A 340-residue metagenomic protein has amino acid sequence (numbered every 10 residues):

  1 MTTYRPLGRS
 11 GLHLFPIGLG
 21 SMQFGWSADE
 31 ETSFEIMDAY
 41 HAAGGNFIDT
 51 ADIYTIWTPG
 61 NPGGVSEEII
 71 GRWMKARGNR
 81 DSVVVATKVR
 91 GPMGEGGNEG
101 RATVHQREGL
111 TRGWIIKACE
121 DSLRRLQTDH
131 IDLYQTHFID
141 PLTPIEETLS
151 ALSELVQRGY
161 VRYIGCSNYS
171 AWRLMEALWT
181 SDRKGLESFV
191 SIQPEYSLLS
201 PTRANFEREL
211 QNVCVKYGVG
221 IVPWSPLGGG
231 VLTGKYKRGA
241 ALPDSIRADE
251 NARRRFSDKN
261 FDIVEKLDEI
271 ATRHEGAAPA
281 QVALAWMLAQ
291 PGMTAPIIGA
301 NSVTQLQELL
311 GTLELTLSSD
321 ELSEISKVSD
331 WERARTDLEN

Functional and structural regions predicted by a protein language model:
M1-V84, Q157: N-terminal binding-site loop/beta-alpha segment at the start of enzyme catalytic domains that lines or forms
G8-F24, A86-Q106, H130, Q135: N-terminal small/glycine-rich loop or linker at the start of catalytic domains across soluble metabolic enzymes
S21-E31, R101-I116, L142-T143: Active-site mouth loops of central-metabolism enzymes
A28-H41, G109-L126, L174-W179: Short, acidic/polar
A43, R125-L126, G159, Y217: Structural motif
F47-A51, V84-K88, H130-Q135, G165-C166 (+2 more regions): Short beta-strand segments at enzyme active-site cores
I56, I139, T143-K327: Beta/alpha (TIM)-barrel catalytic core signal, keyed to glycine-rich beta->alpha loops juxtaposed to Asp/Glu that bind
L123-T143: Active-site groove signature of glycoside hydrolases
